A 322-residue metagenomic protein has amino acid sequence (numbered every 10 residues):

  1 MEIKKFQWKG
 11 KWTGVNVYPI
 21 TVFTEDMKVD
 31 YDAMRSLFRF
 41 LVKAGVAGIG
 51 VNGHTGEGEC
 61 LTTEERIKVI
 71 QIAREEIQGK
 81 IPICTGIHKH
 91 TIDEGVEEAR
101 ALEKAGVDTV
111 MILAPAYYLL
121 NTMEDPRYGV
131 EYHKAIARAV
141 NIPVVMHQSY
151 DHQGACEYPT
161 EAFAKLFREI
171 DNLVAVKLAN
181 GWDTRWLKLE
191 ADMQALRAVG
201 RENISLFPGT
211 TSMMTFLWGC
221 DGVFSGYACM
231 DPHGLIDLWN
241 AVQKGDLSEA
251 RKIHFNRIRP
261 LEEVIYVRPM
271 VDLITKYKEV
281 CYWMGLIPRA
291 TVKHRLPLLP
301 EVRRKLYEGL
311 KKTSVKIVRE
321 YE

Functional and structural regions predicted by a protein language model:
E2-E157, L296-P297: Active-site beta->alpha loop and helix N-cap motifs at the rims of alpha/beta catalytic domains
Y31, R35-F38, T160, R303-L310: Short, amphipathic alpha-helical "lid/cap" segments that border enzyme active or binding sites
M34, I70, G95, H133 (+3 more regions): A general structural signal for well-ordered alpha-helical segments in protein cores
S36, K68, K165, E249-I253 (+1 more regions): Short, solvent-exposed alpha-helical surface patches in well-structured domains
V42-K43, F216-E322: Structured C-terminal cap/extension of enzyme domains
A44, K68, I72-E76, A101-A105 (+7 more regions): Alpha-helical structural signal in soluble globular domains
A139, Y150-P269: Catalytic alpha/beta core domains of metabolic enzymes, predominantly
